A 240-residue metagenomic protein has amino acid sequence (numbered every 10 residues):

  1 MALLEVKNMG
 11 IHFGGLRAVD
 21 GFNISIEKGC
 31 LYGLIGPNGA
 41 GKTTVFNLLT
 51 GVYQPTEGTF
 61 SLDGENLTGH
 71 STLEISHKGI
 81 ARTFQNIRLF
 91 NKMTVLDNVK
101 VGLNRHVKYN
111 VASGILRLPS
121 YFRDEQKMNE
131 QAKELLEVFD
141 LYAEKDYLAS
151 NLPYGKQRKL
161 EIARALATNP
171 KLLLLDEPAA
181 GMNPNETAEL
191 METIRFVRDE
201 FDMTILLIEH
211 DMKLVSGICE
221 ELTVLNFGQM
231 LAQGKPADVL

Functional and structural regions predicted by a protein language model:
A2-L240: Glycine-rich phosphate-binding loops of nucleotide-dependent enzymes
